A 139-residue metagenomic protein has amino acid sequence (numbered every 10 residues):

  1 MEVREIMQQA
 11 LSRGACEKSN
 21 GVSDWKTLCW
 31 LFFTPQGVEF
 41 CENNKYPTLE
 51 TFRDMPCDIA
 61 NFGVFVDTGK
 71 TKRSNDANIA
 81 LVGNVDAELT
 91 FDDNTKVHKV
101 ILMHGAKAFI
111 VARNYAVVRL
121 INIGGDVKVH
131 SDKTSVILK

Functional and structural regions predicted by a protein language model:
M1-H104, F109-K139: Short, glycine-biased loop/turn motifs at secondary-structure junctions and in low-complexity Ser/Thr/Pro-rich termini
